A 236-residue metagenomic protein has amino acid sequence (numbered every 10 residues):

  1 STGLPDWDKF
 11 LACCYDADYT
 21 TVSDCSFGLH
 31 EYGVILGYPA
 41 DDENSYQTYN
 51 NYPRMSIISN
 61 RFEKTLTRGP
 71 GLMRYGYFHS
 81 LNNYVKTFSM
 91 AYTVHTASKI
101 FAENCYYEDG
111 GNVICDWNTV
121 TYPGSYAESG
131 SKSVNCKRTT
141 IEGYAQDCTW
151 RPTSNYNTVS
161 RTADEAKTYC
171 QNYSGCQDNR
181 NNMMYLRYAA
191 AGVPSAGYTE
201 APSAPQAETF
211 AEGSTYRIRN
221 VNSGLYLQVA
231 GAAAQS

Functional and structural regions predicted by a protein language model:
S1-L4, L11-A12, F27, N83 (+2 more regions): Generic low-polarity alpha-helical segments
S1-P5, A17-Y38, N44-R68, Y77-T87 (+4 more regions): Right-handed parallel beta-helix
G3, C14, Y49, L72 (+3 more regions): Residue-level marker of regulatory loop/turn positions in helix-turn-helix DNA-binding domains and in histidine
D8-A12, G33-I35, R68-G69, M90-Y92 (+4 more regions): Structural detector of coil-to-beta-strand junctions
V22-C25, I57-F62, V85, Q177 (+5 more regions): Broad hydrophobic/π-residue packing in well-ordered secondary structure
L72-Y75, H79-A204: Extracellular beta-rich repeat passengers
A204-S236: Lectin-like carbohydrate-binding module/patch detector with strong preference for beta-trefoil
